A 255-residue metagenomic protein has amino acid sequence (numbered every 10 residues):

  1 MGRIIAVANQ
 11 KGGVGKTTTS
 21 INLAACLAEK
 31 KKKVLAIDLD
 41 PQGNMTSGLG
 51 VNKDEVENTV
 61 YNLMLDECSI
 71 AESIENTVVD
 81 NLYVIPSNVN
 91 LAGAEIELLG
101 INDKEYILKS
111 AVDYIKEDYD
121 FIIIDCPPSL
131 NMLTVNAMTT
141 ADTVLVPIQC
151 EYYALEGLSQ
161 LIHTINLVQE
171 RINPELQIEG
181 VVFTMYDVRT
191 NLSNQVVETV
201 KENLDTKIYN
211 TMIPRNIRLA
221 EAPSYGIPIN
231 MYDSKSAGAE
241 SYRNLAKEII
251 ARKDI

Functional and structural regions predicted by a protein language model:
M1-I255: P-loop NTP-binding core
